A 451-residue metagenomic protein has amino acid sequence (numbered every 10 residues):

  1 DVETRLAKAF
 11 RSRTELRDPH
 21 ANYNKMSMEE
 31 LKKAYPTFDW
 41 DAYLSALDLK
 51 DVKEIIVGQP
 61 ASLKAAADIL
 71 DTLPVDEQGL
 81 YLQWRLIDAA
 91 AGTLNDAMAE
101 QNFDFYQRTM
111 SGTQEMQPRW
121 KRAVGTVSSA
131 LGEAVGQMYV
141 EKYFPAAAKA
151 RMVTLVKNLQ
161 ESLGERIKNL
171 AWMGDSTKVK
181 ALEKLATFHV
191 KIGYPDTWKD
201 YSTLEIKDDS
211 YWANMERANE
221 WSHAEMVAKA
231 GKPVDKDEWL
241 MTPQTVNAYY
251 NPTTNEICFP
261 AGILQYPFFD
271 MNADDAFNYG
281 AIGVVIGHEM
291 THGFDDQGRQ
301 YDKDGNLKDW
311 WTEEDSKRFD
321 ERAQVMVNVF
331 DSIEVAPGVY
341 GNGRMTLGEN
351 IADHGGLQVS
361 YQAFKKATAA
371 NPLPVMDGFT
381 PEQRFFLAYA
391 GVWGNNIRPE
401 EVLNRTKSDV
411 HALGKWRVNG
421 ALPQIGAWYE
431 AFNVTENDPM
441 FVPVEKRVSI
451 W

Functional and structural regions predicted by a protein language model:
D1-T154, N158: Noncatalytic, helix-rich "gating/capping" subdomain that lines the substrate-entry/channel surface of large enzyme
V153-G283, H292-W451: Zinc-dependent metallohydrolase catalytic domains
